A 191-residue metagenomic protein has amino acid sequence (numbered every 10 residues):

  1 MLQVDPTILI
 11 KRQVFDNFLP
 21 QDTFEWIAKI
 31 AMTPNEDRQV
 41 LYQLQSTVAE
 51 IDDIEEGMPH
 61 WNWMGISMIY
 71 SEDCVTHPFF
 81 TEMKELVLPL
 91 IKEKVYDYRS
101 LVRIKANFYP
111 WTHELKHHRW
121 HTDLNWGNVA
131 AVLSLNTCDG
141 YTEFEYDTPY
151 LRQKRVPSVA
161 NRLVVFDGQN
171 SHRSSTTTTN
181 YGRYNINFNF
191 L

Functional and structural regions predicted by a protein language model:
M1-Y98: Non-heme Fe(II)/2-oxoglutarate
C74-L191: Catalytic core of non-heme Fe(II) oxygenases with the double-stranded beta-helix
